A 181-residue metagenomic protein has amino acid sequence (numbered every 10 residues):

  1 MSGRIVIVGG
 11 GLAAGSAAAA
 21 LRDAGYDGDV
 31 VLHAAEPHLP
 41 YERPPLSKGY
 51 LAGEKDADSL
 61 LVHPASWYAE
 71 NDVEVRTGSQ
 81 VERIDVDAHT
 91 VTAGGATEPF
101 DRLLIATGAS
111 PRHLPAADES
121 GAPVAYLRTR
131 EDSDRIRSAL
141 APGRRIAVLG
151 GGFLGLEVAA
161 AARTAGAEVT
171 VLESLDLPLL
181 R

Functional and structural regions predicted by a protein language model:
M1-I5, L61-A147: FAD-binding core/adjacent interface of flavoenzyme oxidoreductases
S2-E74, A159-R181: Beta1-alpha1 glycine-rich phosphate/pyrophosphate-binding loop at the start of Rossmann-like nucleotide-binding domains
G9-L12, R128-T129, L149-L154: Glycine-rich Rossmann-fold phosphate-binding loop(s) that bind the pyrophosphate of adenine dinucleotide cofactors
E36, A109, G152: Flexible, active-site-proximal loop/turn residues at the rims of small-molecule/cofactor binding pockets and catalytic
H38, E82, L156: Glycine/alanine-rich phosphate-binding loops at beta-alpha junctions
H113-L114, L156-E157, L180: Glycine/Thr-rich phosphate-binding loops of Rossmann-like dinucleotide-binding domains
D132-R135, L154-V158: Internal, well-ordered alpha-helical segments in soluble enzyme and binding-protein domains
V148-L149, L172: Hydrophobic residues in beta-strands of the RecA-like P-loop NTPase core, especially within AAA+ ATPase
